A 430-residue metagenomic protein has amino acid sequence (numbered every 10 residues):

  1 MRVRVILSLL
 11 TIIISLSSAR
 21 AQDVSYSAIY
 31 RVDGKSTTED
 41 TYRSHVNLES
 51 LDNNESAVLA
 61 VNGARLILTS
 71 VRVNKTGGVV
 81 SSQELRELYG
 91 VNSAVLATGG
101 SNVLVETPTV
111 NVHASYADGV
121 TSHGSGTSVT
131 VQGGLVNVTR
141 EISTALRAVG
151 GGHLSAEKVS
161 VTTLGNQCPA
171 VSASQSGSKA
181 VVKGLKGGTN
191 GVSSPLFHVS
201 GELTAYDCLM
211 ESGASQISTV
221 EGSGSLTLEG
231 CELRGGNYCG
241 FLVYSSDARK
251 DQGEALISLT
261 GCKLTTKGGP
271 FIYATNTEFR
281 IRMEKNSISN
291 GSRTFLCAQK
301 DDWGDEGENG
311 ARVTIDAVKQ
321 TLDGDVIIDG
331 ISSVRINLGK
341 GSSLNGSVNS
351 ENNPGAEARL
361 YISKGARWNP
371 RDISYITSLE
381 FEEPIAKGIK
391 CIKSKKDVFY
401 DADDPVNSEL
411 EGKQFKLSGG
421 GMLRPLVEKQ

Functional and structural regions predicted by a protein language model:
M1-L7: Bacterial N-terminal signal peptides that target proteins for export
L7-S15: Bacterial N-terminal signal peptides
S17-A21: Sec/Tat signal peptide C-region and signal peptidase I cleavage site
Q22-R31, D52-L59, S82-L96, A114-S122 (+10 more regions): Extracellular beta-strand/beta-solenoid scaffold signature
Q22-S25, G346, F381-Q430: Predominantly polar beta-repeat domains that present long G/T/S/D/N-rich surfaces used to bind, process, or adhere
Q22-V80, L417-S418, M422-Q430: N-terminal segments that cap or nucleate solenoid repeat domains
T37-V46, R65-V71, N102-T107, S128-G134 (+16 more regions): All-beta strand scaffolds that present successive hydrophobic residues in beta-strands
T38, V61-T139, R147-A156: Post-signal-peptide, soluble extracytosolic/periplasmic N-terminal scaffold domains of envelope/secretory systems
